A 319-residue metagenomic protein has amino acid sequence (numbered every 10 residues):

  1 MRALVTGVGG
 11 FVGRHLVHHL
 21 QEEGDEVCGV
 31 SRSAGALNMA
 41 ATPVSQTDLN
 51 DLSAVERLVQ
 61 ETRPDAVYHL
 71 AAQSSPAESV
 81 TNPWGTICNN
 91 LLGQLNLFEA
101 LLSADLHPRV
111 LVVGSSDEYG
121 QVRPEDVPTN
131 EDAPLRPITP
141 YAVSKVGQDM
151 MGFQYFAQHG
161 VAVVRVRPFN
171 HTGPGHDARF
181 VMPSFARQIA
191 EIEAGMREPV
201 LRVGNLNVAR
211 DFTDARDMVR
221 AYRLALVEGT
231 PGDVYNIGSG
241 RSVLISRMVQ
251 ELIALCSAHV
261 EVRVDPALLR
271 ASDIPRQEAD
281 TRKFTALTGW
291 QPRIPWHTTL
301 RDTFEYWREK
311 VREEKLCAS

Functional and structural regions predicted by a protein language model:
A3-E22: N-terminal Rossmann NAD(P)H-binding glycine-rich loop of SDR-like oxidoreductase domains
A41-D51: Rossmann-fold cofactor-recognition segment
L49-N89: NAD(P)H-binding glycine-rich loop region in Rossmannoid oxidoreductase-like domains and their noncatalytic homologs
T81-E99, S103, R109, D117-R165: Catalytic helix-loop patch of NAD(P)-dependent Rossmann-fold dehydrogenases
V122-P128, M150-D211, A215-R223, G240-S242 (+1 more regions): NAD(P)-dependent short-chain dehydrogenase/reductase
S184-F185, E228-L269, E314: Mid/C-terminal beta-alpha module of Rossmann-like enzyme folds, strongest in SDR-family dehydrogenases/epimerases
A215, V234, R247, P266-Q291 (+2 more regions): Conserved C-terminal active-site "lid" loop/helix of NAD(P)H-dependent oxidoreductases that clamps the redox cofactor
W296-S319: Amphipathic terminal alpha-helices
